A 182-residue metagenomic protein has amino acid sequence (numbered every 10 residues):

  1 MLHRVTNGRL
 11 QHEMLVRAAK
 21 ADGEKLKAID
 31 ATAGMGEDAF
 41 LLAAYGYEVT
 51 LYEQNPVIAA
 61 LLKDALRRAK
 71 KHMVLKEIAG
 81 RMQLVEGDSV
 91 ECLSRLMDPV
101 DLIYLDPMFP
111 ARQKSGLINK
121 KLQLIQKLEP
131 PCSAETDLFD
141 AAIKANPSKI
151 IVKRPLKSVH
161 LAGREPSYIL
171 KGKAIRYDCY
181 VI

Functional and structural regions predicted by a protein language model:
M1-A28, A44: S-adenosyl-L-methionine
K27, E48, R81, S148-K149: Residues at the starts of beta-strands that form the adenosine-phosphate
A28-E37, V100-G116: Conserved proline-anchored active-site loop of SAM-dependent methyltransferases that bridges a beta-strand
M35-Y47: Conserved SAM-binding loop of SAM-dependent methyltransferases across substrates and taxa, primarily the Class I
E48, Y52-L102: S-adenosyl-L-methionine
D88-C92, P130-I143: A short, acidic, amphipathic alpha-helical segment used as a generic capping/interface helix at domain edges
P107-L138: Mobile active-site "lid"/loop adjacent to the S-adenosyl-L-methionine
E135-V181: Conserved Class I SAM-dependent methyltransferase catalytic core
